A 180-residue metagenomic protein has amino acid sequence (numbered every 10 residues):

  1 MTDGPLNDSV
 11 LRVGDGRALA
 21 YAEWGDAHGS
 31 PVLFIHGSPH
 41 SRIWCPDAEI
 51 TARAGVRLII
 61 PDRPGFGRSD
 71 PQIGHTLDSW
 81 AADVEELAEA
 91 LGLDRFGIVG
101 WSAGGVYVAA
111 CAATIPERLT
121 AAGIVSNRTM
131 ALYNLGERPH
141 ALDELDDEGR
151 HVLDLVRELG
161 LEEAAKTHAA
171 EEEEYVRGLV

Functional and structural regions predicted by a protein language model:
M1-E23: N-terminal cap/lid segment of alpha/beta-hydrolase-fold proteins
D15-D70: Conserved HGGG/HGGXW glycine-rich cap/lid loop of the alpha/beta-hydrolase fold
I50, L87, A110-C111: Hydrophobic/aromatic ligand-binding patch that stacks against planar heteroaromatic rings of cofactors or nucleotides
P71-T76: Short glycine-enriched, charge-decorated loop/helix-capping segments at active-site entrances that position
S79-G97: Conserved acidic catalytic loop of the alpha/beta-hydrolase fold
D94-E137: Conserved hydrolase catalytic core segment
T120-V180: Alpha/beta-hydrolase-fold enzymes
